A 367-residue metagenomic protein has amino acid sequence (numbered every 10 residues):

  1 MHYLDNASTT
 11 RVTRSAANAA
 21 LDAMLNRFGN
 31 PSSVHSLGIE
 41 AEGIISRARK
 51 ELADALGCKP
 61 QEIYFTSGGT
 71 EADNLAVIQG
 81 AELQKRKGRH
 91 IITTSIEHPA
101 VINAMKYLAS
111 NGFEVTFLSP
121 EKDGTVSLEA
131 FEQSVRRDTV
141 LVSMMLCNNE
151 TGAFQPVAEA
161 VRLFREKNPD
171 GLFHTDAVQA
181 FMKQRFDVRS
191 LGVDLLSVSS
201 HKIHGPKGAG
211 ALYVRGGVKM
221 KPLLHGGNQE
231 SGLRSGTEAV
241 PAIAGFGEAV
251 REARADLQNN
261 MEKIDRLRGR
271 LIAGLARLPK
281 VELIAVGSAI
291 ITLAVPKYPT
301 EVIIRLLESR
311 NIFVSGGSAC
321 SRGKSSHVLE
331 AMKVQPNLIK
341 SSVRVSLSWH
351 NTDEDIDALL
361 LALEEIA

Functional and structural regions predicted by a protein language model:
M1-A367: Pyridoxal 5′-phosphate
